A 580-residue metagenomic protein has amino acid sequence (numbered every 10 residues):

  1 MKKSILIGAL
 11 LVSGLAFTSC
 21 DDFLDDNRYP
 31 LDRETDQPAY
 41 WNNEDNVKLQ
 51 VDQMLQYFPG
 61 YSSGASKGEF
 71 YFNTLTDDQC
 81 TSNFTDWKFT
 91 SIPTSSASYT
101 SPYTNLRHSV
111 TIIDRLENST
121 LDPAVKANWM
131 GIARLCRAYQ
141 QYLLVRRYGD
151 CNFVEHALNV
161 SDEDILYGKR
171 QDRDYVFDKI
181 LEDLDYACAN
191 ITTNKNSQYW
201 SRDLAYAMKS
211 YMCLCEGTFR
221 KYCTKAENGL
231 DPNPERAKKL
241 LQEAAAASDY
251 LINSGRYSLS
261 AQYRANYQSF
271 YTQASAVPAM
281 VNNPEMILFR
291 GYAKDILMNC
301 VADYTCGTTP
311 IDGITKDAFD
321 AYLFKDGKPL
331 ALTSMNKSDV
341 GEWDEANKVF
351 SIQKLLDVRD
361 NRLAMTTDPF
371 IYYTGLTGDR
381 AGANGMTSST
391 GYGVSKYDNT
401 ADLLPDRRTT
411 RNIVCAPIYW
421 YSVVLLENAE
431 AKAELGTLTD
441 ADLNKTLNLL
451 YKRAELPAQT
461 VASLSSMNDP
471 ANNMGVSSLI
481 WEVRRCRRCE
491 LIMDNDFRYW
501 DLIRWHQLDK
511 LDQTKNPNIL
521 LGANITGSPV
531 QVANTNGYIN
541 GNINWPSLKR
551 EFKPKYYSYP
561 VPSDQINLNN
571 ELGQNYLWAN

Functional and structural regions predicted by a protein language model:
M1-P30: Bacterial Sec-dependent N-terminal signal peptides
C20-S66, K238, Y559-N580: Membrane-proximal, proline-rich intrinsically disordered regions
T35, A65-T74, V154-H156, T192-A207 (+2 more regions): Short, surface-exposed recognition loops and adjoining beta-strand edges that mediate ligand/DNA contacts, enriched
A39-G60, C80-Y148, E163-Y199, T390-Y419 (+3 more regions): Conserved, well-structured interaction surfaces
P102-Y103, K179, Q268-D326, R411 (+4 more regions): Long, intrinsically disordered, low-complexity segments
V145-R146, D150-N152, K195, M212-T224 (+1 more regions): Short coil/turn linking the two alpha-helices of tandem helical-hairpin repeats
M335-Y421: Flexible, polar/acidic helix-loop-strand segments at domain edges
